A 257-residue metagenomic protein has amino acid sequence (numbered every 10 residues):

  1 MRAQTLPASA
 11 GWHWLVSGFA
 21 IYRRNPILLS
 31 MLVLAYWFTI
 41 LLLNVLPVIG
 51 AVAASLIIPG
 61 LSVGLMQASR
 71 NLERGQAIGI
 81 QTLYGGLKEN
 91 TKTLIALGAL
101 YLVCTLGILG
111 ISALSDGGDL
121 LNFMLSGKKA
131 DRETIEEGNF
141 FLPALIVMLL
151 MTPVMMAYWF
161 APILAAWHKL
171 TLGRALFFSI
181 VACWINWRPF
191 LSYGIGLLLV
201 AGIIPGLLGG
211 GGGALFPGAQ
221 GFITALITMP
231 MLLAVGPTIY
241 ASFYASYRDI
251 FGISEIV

Functional and structural regions predicted by a protein language model:
M1-V257: Hydrophobic alpha-helical membrane segments
